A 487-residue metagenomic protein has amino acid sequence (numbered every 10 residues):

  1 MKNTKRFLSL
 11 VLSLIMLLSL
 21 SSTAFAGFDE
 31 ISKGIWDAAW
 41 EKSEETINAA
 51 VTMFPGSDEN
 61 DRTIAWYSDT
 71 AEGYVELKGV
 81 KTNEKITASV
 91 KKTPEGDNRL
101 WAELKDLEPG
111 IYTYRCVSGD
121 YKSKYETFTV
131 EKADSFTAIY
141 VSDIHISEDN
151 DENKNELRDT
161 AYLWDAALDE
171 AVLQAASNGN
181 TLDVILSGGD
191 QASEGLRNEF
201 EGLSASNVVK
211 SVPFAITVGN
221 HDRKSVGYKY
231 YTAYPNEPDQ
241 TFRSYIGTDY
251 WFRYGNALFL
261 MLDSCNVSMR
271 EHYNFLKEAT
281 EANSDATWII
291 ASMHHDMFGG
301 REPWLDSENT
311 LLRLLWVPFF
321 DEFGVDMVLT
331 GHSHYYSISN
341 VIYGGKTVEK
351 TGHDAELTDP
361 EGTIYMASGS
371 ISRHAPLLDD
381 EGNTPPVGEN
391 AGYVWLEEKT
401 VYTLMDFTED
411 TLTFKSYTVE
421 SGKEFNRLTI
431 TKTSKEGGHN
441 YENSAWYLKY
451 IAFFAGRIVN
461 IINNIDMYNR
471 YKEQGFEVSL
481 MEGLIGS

Functional and structural regions predicted by a protein language model:
K5-F25: Sec-dependent N-terminal signal peptides of Gram-positive bacterial secreted proteins and lipoproteins
S9, A24-N153, G179, E398 (+1 more regions): Acidic, histidine-bearing metal-coordination/catalytic regions of metal-dependent phosphoesterases
V90-E95, R99, Y140-A166, S225 (+3 more regions): Acidic/histidine-rich helix-loop elements that form or flank divalent-metal/phosphate-binding sites at the catalytic
A102-E103, I111-K132, R197-I289, L315 (+3 more regions): Extended active-site neighborhood of metal-dependent phosphoesterases/phosphodiesterases
A133-S147, H272-T310, I371-S372: Mobile, glycine- and charge-enriched loop segments and immediately flanking short secondary-structure elements within
Y140-S142, V184-D190, E194, F214-N220 (+4 more regions): Active-site neighborhood of phospho(di)ester-bond hydrolases with catalytic His/Asp-centered motifs
E156-R158, Y162, A286-V328, S333 (+2 more regions): Active-site-proximal segments of metal-dependent phosphoesterases and phosphodiesterases across multiple
Y162-S225, E322: Core catalytic region of metal-dependent phosphoesterases/phosphodiesterases, especially metallo-beta-lactamase-like
